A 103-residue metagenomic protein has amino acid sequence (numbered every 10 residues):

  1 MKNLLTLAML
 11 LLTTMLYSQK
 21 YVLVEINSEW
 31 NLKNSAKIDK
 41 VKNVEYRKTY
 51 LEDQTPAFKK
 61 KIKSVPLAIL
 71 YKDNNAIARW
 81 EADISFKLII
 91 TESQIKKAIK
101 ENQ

Functional and structural regions predicted by a protein language model:
M1-L5: Positively charged n-region of N-terminal signal peptides that target proteins for export
M9-Y17: Hydrophobic h-region of N-terminal signal peptides that target proteins for export in Gram-negative bacteria
T14, K37, A57-K59: Short, flexible, glycine/charge-rich loop motifs used to bind or transfer phosphoryl groups or to couple energy/partner
S18-Y46: Local sequence-structure signature of Cys/Sec-based thiol-disulfide redox active-site neighborhoods
V22-E25, L67-L70, R79: Ordered hydrophobic segments in well-structured contexts
L51-P56: N-terminal post-signal-peptidase region of extra-cytosolic proteins
K60-K72: Structural micro-motif
K72-Q103: Non-catalytic, surface beta->alpha helical segment in thiol-disulfide oxidoreductase systems
